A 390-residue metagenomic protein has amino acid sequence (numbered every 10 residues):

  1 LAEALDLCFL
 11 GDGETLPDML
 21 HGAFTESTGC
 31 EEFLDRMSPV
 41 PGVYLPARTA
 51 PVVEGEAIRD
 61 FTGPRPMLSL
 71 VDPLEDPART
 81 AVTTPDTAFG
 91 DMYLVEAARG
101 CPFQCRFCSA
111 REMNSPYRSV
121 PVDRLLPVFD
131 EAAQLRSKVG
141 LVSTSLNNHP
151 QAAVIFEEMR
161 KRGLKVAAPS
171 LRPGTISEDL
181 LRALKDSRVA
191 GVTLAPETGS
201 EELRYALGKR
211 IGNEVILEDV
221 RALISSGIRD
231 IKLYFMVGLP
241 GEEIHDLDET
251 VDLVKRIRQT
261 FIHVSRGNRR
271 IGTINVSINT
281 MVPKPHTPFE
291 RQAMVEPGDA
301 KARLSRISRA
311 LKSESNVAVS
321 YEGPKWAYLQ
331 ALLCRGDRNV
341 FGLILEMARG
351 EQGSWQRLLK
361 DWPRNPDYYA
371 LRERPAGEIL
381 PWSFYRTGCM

Functional and structural regions predicted by a protein language model:
L1-I58, P285-D337, I344-E351, Q356-R357: Glycine-rich beta-alpha loop elements in corrinoid/cobalamin-binding modules across cobalamin-dependent enzymes
A2-C8, F24-E26, E112, V154-M159 (+6 more regions): Short secondary-structure boundary/capping segments
V40, P46-A97: N-terminal [4Fe-4S]-dependent radical SAM core
A50-P51, F103, P150, D179-L180 (+6 more regions): Flexible glycine/acidic-rich beta-alpha junction loops that bind and position SAM and/or redox cofactors in anaerobic
D86-D123: Canonical Radical SAM [4Fe-4S] cluster-binding loop centered on the CxxxCxxC motif and its immediate flanking residues
P127-N275, P283: Conserved SAM/AdoMet-binding glycine-rich loop
P366-M390: Amphipathic alpha-helical/coiled-coil segments positioned at domain termini
